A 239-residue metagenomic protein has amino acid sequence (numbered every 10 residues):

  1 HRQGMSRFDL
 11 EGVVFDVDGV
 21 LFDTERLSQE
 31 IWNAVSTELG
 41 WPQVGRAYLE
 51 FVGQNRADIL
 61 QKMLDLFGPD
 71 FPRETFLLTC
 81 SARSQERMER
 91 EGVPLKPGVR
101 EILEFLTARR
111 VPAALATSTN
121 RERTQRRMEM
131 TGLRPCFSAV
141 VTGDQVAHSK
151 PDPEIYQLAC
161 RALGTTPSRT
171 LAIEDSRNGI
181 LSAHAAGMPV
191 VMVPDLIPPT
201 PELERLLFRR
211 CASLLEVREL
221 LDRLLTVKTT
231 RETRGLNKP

Functional and structural regions predicted by a protein language model:
R2-E11, E104-T107, N120-P239: Asp-based, Mg2+/Mn2+-dependent phosphohydrolase catalytic module
G4-L49: Active-site neighborhood of HAD-like aspartate-dependent phosphohydrolases
V20, T117-T119: Conserved phosphate-coupling serine/threonine residues in phosphotransfer and NTP-handling enzymes
L21, L95, A113, H148 (+1 more regions): Conserved SAM-binding loop
S28-W32, S36, R56-M63, L77-M88 (+1 more regions): Hydrophobic alpha-helical core bundles mediating ligand binding, dimerization, or RNAP-core interactions
E30, V35-R73, P97: Alpha-helical substrate-recognition element adjacent to the catalytic core
E38, M63-E101, R109: Metal-dependent phosphoesterase signature
P42, P112, P189: Residue-level detector of anion-binding/catalytic polar loops
